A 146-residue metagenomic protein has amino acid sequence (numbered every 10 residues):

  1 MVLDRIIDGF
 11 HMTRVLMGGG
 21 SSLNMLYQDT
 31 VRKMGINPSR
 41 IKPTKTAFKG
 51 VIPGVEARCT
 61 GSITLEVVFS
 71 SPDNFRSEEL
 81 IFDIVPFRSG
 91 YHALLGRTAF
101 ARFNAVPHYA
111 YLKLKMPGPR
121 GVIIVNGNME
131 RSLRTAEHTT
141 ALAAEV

Functional and structural regions predicted by a protein language model:
M1-H11: A short acidic-Thr-Gly-centered motif at the start of a beta-strand
H11-M12, G90: Conserved catalytic motifs of the protein kinase core domain
V15-M17: Short hydrophobic beta-strand that contains or immediately precedes a catalytic carboxylate
G19, L23-V146: Aspartic protease core domain of the pepsin/retropepsin superfamily
